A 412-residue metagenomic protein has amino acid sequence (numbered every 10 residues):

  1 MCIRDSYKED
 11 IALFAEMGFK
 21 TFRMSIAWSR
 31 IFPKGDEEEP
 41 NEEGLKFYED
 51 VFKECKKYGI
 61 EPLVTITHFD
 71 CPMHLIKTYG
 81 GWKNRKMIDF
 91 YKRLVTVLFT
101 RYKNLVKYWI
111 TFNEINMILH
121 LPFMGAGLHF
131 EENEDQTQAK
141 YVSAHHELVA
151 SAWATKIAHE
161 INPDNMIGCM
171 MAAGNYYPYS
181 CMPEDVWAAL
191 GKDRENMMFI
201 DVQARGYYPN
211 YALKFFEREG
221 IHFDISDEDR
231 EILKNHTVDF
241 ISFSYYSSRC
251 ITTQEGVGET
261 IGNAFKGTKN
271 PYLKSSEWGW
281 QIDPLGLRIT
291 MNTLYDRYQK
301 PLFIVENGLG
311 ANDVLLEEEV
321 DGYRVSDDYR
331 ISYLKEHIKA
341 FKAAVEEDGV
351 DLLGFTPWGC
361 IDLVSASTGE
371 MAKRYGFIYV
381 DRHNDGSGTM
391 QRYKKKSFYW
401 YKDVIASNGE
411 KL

Functional and structural regions predicted by a protein language model:
M1-I3: Short, small-residue-biased leader/transition segments that mark boundaries at the very start of proteins
D5, A12-A15, K46-K53: N-terminal, well-ordered alpha-helical segments
S6-A27, H236-I241: Catalytic domains of carbohydrate-active enzymes, especially glycoside hydrolases
M17-G44, V64-T67, T78: Aromatic-lined carbohydrate-binding/catalytic grooves of carbohydrate-active enzymes
G35-D36, K46-L412: Active-site region of glycoside hydrolase catalytic domains
